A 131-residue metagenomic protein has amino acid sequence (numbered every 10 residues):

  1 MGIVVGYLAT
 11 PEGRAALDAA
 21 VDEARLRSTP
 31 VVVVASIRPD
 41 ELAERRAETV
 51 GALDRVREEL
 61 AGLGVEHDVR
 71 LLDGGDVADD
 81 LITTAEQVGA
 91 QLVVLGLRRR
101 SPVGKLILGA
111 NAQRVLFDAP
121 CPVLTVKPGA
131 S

Functional and structural regions predicted by a protein language model:
M1, Q91, P120: Conserved acidic residues
M1-A52, E59-V65: Small/aliphatic-rich secondary-structure junction motif
V32-V34, D68-L72, L124: General small-molecule cofactor/ligand-binding pocket signal
A35-I37, L92, G96-R98, K127-P128: Short secondary-structure boundary segments
G62-V93, S131: Structural beta-alpha unit
L95-R114, D118: Glycine-rich, Arg-bearing micro-motifs that act as flexible, cationic patches
C121-S131: Short, flexible loop segments at boundaries between secondary-structure elements
